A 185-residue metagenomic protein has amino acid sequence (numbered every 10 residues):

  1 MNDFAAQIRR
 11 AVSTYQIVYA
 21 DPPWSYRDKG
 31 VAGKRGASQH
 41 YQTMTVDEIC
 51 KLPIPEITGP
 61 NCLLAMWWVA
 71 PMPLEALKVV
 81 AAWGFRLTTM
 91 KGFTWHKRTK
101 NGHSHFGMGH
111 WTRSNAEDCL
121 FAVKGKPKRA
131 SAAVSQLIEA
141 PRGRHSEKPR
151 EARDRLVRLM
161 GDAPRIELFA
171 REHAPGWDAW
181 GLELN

Functional and structural regions predicted by a protein language model:
M1-N185: Class I S-adenosyl-L-methionine-dependent methyltransferase catalytic core
